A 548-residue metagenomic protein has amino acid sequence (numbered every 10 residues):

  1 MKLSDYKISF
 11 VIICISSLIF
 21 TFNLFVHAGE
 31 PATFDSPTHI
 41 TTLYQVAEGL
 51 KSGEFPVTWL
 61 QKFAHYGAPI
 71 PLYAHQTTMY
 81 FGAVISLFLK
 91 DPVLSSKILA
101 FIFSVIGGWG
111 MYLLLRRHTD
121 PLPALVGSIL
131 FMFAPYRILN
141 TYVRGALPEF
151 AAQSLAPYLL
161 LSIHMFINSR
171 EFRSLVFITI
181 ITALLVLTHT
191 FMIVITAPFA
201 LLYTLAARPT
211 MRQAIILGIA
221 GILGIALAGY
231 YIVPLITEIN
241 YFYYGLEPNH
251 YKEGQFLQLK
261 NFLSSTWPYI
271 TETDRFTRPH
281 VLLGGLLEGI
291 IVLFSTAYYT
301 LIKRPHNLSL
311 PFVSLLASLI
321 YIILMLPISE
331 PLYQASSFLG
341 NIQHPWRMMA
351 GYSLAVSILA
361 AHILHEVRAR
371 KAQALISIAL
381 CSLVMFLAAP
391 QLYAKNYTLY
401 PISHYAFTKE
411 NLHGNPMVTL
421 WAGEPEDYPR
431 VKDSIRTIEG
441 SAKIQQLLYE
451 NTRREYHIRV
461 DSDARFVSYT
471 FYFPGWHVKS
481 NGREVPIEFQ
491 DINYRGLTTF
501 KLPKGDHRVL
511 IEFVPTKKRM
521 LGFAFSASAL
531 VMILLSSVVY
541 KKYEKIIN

Functional and structural regions predicted by a protein language model:
M1-Y397, D506-F513, K518-N548: Membrane-embedded transmembrane-helix bundle of lipid-linked glycan/lipid transferases
D5-S9, V46, L60-Q61, G127-I129 (+5 more regions): Generic detector of short, locally flexible boundary/turn motifs and exposed helical patches
G49-K51, L130-M132, S318-I322, L326-S329 (+4 more regions): A generic short-segment signal for beta-strand/edge and adjacent turn/coil regions
A146, L246, Q255, G285-L286 (+7 more regions): Intrinsically disordered, low-complexity regions
N396-R453: Membrane-interface segments at or immediately adjacent to transmembrane helices that form the boundary between
Y428-N548: Active-site-proximal, structured, solvent-exposed surfaces of multi-pass membrane proteins that position macromolecular
